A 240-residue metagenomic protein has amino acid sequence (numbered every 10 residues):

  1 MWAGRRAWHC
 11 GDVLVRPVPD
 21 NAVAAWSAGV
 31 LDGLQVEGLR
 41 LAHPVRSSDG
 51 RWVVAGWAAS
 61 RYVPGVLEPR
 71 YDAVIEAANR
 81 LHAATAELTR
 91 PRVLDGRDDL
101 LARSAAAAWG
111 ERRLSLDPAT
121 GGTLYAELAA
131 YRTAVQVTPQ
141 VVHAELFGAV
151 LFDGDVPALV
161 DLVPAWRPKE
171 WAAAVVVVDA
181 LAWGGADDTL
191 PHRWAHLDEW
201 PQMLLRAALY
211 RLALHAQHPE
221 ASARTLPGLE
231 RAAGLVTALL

Functional and structural regions predicted by a protein language model:
G4-V15, P44, L128-K169: Active-site acidic catalytic loop and adjacent metal/ATP-binding pocket of ATP-dependent phosphoryl transfer enzymes
R16-G56, P64-A84: A conserved alpha-helical element in kinase catalytic cores
R61: Conserved Hanks-type protein kinase catalytic core
E68-A119, P164-A165: A cross-family kinase active-site recognition segment
E111-P139: Short, conserved active-site entrance elements at the starts or edges of catalytic domains
D153-W200: Active-site Asp-x-Gly
P191-Q217: A structured, mid-to-C-terminal "fold-capping" secondary-structure block
L214-L240: ATP/Mg2+ or Mg2+-diphosphate-binding catalytic cores that bind nucleotide phosphates or diphosphates via glycine-rich
